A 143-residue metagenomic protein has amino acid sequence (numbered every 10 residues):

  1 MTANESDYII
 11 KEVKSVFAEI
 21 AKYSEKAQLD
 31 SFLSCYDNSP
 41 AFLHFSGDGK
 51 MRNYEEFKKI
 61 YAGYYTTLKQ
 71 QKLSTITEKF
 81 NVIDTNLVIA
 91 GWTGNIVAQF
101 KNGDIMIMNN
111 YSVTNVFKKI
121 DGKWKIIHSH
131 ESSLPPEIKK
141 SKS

Functional and structural regions predicted by a protein language model:
M1-C35, K142: Short, low-complexity N-terminal intrinsically disordered segments enriched in polar/charged residues
L29-I83, M108: A solvent-exposed, acidic/Ser-Thr-rich amphipathic alpha-helical stretch
Y36, G94-I96, H130-S133: Short beta-strand segments enriched in hydrophobic/aromatic residues within well-folded beta-rich domains
S46, G91-W92, H128: Residue-level recognition of conserved beta-strand positions in structured domain cores
L68, V97-I107: Short, cysteine-centered beta-strand-loop-beta hairpins and adjacent loop/turn segments enriched in charged/polar
K79-I83, E131-P135, S143: Glycine-rich beta-strand-turn "strand-cap" elements at beta-sheet edges
N86-I96: A short hydrophobic beta-strand element
N110-K140: Short beta-strand edge/turn micro-motifs at domain boundaries
